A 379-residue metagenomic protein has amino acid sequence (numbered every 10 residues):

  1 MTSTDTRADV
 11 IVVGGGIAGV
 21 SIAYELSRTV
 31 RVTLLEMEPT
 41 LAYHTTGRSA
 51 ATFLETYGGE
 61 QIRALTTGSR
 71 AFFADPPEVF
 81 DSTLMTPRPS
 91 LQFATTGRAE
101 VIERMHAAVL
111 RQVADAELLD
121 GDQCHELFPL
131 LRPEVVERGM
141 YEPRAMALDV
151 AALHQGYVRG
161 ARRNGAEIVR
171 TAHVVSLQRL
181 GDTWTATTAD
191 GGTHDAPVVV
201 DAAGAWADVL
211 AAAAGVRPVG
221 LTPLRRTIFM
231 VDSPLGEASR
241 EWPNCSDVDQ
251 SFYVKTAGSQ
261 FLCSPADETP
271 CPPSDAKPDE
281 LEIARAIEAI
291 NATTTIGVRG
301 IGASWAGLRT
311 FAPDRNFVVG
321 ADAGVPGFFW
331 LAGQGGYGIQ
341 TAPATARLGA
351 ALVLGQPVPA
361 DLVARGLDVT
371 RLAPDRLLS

Functional and structural regions predicted by a protein language model:
T2-A8, G324-S379: C-terminal lid/capping helical subdomain adjacent to the catalytic/cofactor pocket in oxidative enzymes
A8-T33: N-terminal Rossmann-like FAD-binding beta1-loop-alpha1 element of flavoenzymes
I11-V13, H194-W206, A346: Short hydrophobic core segments
S21-L26, F53, D81-P89, T193 (+1 more regions): Active-site substrate-recognition segment that forms the wall of the catalytic cavity or substrate channel
S27-T46: Glycine-rich FAD pyrophosphate-binding loop
A50-L127, S251-Y253: Dinucleotide-binding Rossmann-like beta1-alpha1 core, especially the glycine-rich loop that anchors the ADP
S82-Q92, M105-H106, Q112, L118-G121 (+4 more regions): Helix-loop-beta segment of a Rossmann-like dinucleotide-binding subdomain
Y141-D195: Helical element adjacent to the flavin cofactor pocket in flavoenzyme catalytic cores
